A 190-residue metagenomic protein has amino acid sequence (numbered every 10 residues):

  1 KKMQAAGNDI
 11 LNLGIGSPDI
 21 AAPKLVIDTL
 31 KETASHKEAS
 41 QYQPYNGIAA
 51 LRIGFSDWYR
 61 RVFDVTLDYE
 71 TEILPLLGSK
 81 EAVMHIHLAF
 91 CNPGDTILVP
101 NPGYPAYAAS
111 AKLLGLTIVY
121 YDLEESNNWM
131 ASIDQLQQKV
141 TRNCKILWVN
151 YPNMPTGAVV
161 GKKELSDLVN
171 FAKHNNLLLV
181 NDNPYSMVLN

Functional and structural regions predicted by a protein language model:
K1-G78, H85: N-terminal small-domain helix-loop-helix segment of the aminotransferase-like
A6, L114, H174-N175: Helix C-cap/helix->beta junction micro-motif
P18, K80, Y104, Y151-P155: Short glycine-rich anion-binding loops that position phosphate/pyrophosphate groups of nucleotides and phosphorylated
L67-I73, P93-T96, N143: Short acidic capping loops at alpha-helix termini that bridge into adjacent secondary structure
A89-A111: Conserved PLP-anchoring active-site segment centered on the Schiff-base-forming lysine
D95, G115-V119: Structural loop-to-beta junction motif characteristic of Rossmann-like glycosyltransferase folds
V119, L123-N190: Active-site phosphate-binding strand-loop segment of PLP-dependent enzymes
